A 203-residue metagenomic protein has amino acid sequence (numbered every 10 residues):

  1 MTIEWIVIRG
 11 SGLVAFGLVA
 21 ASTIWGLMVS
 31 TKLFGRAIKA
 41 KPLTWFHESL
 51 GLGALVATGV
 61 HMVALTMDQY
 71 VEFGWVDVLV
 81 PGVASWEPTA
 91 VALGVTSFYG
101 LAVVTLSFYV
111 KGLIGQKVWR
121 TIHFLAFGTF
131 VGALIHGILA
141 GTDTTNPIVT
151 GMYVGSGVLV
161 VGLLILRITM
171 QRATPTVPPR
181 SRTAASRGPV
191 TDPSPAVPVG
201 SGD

Functional and structural regions predicted by a protein language model:
M1-D203: Membrane-embedded alpha-helical bundles that constitute the cytochrome b-like, heme-associated redox core of multi-pass
